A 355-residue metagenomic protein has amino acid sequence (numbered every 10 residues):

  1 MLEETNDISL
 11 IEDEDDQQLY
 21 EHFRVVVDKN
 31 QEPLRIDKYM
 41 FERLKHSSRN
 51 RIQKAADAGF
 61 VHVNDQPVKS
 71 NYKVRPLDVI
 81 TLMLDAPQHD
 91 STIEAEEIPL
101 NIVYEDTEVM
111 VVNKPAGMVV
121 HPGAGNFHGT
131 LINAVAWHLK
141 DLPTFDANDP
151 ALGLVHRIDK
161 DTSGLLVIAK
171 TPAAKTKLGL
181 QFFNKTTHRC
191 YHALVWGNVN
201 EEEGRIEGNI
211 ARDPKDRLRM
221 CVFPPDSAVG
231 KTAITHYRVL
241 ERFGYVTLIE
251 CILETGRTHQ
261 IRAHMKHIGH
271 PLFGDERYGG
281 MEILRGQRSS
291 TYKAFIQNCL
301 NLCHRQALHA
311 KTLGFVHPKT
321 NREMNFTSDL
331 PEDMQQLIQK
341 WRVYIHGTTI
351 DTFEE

Functional and structural regions predicted by a protein language model:
M1-E355: RNA pseudouridine synthases
